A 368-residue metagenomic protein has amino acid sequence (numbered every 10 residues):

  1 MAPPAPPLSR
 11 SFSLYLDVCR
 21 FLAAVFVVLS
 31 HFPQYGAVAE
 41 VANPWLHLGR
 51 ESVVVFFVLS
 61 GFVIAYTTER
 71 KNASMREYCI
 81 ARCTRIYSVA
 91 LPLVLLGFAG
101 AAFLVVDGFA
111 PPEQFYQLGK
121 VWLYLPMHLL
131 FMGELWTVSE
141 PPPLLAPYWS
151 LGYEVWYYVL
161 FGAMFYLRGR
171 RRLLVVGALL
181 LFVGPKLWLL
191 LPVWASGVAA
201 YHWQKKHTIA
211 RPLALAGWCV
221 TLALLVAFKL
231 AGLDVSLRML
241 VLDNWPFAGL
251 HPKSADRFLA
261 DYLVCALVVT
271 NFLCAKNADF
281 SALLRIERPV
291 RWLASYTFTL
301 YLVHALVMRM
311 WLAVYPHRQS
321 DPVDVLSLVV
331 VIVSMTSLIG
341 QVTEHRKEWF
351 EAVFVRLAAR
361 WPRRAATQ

Functional and structural regions predicted by a protein language model:
M1-Y15, V25, L29-H47, A65-E77 (+6 more regions): Alpha-helical transmembrane segments in multi-pass integral membrane proteins
V18-V28, P92, Y124, H128 (+2 more regions): Alpha-helical transmembrane segments
F21, V58, L91, L95 (+8 more regions): Residue-level signature of the transmembrane alpha-helical core of multi-pass small-molecule transporters
R50-V53, F57, T68-V106, F115-M127 (+8 more regions): Transmembrane alpha-helical segments and their boundary/interface "anchor" motifs in multi-pass integral membrane
E51-V58, Y153-Y157, L189-G197, L263-V268 (+1 more regions): Hydrophobic core segments of transmembrane alpha-helices in multi-pass, intramembrane catalytic enzymes
A65, I86-V155, V159, R171 (+1 more regions): Membrane-interface helix-loop-helix regions
V176-P185, W292, Y296: Membrane-interface alpha helices of multi-pass inner-membrane proteins
